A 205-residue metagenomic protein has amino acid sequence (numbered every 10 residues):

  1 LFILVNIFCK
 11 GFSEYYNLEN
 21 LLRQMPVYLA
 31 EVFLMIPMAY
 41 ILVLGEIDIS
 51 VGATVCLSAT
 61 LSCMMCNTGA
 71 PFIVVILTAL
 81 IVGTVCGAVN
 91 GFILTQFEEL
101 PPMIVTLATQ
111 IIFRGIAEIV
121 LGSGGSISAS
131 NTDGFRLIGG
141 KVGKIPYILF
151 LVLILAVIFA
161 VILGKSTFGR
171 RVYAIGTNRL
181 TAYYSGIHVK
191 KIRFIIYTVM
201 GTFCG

Functional and structural regions predicted by a protein language model:
L1-Y16, L44, A117-L121, A160-T167: Structural signal for alpha-helical transmembrane segments and their membrane-water exit/capping regions in multi-pass
I3-K10, Y16-T68, I93-E98: Single transmembrane alpha-helix segments in multi-pass membrane proteins
V27, V51-A59, V75-G83, P102 (+2 more regions): Alpha-helical transmembrane segments of multi-pass membrane proteins, especially transporters and channels
Y28, A59-L61, A108-A117, Y184-G186: Small-residue-rich segments of transmembrane alpha-helices in multi-pass membrane proteins, especially helix faces
E31, M35, T84-F92, E118-I119 (+1 more regions): Transmembrane alpha-helical segments of multi-pass membrane transport proteins and ion-pumping complexes
P71, V75-A79, V85-N90, V142-G205: Helix-loop-helix "hairpin" substructures at the membrane interface of multi-pass membrane proteins
L100-K165, I192-I195: Transmembrane helix-bundle core of multi-pass membrane transporters and related energy-transducing complexes
